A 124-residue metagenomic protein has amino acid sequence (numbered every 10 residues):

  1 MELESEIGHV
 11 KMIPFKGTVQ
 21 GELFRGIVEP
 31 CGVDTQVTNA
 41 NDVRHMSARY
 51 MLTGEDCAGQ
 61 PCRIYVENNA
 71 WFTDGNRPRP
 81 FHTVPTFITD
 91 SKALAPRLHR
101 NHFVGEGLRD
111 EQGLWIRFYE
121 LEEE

Functional and structural regions predicted by a protein language model:
M1-E124: Beta-strand-enriched cores of mature, soluble protein domains
